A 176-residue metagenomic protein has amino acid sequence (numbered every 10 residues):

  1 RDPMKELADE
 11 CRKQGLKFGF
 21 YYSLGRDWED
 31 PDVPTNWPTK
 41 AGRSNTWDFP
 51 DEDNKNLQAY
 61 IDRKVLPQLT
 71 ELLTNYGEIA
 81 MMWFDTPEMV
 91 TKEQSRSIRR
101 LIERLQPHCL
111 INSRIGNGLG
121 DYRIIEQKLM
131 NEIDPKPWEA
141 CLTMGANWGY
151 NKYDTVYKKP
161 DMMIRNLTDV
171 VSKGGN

Functional and structural regions predicted by a protein language model:
R1-N176: Mature catalytic domains of secreted/periplasmic carbohydrate-active enzymes
